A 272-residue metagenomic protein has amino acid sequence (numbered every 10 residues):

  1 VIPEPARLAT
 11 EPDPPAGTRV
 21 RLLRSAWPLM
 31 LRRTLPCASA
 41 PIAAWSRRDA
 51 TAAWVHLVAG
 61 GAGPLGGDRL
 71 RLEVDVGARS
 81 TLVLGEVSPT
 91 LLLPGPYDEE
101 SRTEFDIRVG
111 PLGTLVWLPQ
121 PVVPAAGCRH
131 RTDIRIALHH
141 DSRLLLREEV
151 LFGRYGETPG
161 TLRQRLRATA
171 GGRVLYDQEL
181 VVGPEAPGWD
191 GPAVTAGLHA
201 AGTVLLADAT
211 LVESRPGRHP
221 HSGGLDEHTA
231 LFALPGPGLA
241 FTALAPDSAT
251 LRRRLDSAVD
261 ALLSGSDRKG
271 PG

Functional and structural regions predicted by a protein language model:
V1-P121, A126: N-terminal, charged/glycine-rich beta-strand/loop interface patches
D49, E148-G272: A structural signal for small-residue-enriched, beta-sheet-centric alpha/beta enzyme cores and oligomeric scaffold folds
G67-R71, R102-E104, R129-D133, T161-R163 (+1 more regions): Transmembrane beta-barrel architecture of outer membranes
E73, D106, R135, R165 (+1 more regions): Short, surface-exposed charged micro-motifs
G77, G110, A137-H139, T169: Feature marks extracellular polysaccharide-active and adherence modules
S80, G113, C128, D141-R143 (+1 more regions): Small-residue (G/S/T/A) turn/hinge positions that recur once per unit in extracellular repeat modules
V116-W117, L145, R167: Conserved beta-strand segments that form the floor/walls of ligand-binding pockets within enzyme and binding domains
A125-D133, H139-R163: Acidic (Asp/Glu-rich), glycine- and aromatic
